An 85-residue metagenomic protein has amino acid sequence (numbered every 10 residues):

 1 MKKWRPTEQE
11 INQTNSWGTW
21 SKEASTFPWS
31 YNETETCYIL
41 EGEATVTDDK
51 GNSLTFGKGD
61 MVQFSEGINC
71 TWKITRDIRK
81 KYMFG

Functional and structural regions predicted by a protein language model:
M1-Q13: Transition segment at domain starts
P6, S16-G18, R79-G85: Double-stranded beta-helix
Q13-N32, K58, Q63-E66: Conserved short histidine dyad/triad with adjacent acidic residue
W29, V46, K80-Y82: Short hydrophobic/aromatic-rich beta-strand segments that constitute the beta-sheet cores of beta-sandwich/beta-barrel
Y31-V46: Short, conserved beta-strand element in jelly-roll/cupin
E66-G85: Ligand-binding loop in jelly-roll beta-barrel domains
